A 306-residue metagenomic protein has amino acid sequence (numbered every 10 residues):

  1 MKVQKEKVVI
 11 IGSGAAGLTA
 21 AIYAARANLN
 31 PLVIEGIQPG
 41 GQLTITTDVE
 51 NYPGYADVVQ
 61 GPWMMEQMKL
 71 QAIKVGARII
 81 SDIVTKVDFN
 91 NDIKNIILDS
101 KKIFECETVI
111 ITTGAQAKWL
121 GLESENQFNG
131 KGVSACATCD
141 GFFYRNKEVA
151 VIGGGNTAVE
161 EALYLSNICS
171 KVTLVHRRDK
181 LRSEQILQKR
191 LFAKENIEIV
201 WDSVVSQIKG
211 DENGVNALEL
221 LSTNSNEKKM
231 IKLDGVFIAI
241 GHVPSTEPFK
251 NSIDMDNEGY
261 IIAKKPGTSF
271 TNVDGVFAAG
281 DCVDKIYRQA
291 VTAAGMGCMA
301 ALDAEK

Functional and structural regions predicted by a protein language model:
K5-K7, S81, R145-K147, D202 (+1 more regions): Phosphate-coordination loops involved in phosphoryl transfer and adenosine-cofactor binding
E6-V75, V159-Q185, D256: Beta1-alpha1 glycine-rich phosphate/pyrophosphate-binding loop at the start of Rossmann-like nucleotide-binding domains
G12-G17, G114, G153-G155, G280: Conserved phosphate-binding and hydrolysis motifs of nucleotide-dependent enzymes
A72-L98, I103-F104, S166-K265, K306: A Rossmann-like FAD-binding core segment of flavoenzymes
I79-D99, I103-F142: Glycine/small-residue-rich loop that forms an oxyanion/phosphate-binding "nest" at active or ligand-binding sites
Q116, G121, N126-F143, I240-Y287 (+1 more regions): FAD-site-proximal beta/loop scaffold in flavoenzymes
L163, N167-K171, V291-K306: Internal hydrophobic alpha-helix adjacent to the cofactor/substrate pocket in enzyme cavities
